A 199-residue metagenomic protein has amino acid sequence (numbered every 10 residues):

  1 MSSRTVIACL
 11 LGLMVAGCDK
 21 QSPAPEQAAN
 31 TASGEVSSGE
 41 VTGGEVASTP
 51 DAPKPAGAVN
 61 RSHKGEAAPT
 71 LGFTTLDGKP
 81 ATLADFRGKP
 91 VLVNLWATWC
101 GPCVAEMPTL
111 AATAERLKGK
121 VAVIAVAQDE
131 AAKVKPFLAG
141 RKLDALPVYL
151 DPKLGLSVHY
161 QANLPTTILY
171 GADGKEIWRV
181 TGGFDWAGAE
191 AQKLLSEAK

Functional and structural regions predicted by a protein language model:
M1-T70, A189: N-terminal targeting signals for export/organelle localization
K20, A105, G182: Short, conserved catalytic or interaction motifs in soluble domains
N60-G65, T70-V91: A short beta-strand-turn-helix
R87, L95-A112: Conserved redox-active cysteine motifs that mediate thiol-disulfide chemistry, especially di-cysteine Cys-X(1-2)-Cys
K89-V91, W96-W99, E130, N163 (+1 more regions): Short pre-active-site segment immediately N-terminal to redox-active cysteine/selenocysteine motifs in thiol-based
V104-R141, L150-V158: Structural microenvironment flanking redox-active thiols in thiol-disulfide oxidoreductases
L138-A145, L150-A198: Thiol/disulfide oxidoreductase modules built on the thioredoxin-like
